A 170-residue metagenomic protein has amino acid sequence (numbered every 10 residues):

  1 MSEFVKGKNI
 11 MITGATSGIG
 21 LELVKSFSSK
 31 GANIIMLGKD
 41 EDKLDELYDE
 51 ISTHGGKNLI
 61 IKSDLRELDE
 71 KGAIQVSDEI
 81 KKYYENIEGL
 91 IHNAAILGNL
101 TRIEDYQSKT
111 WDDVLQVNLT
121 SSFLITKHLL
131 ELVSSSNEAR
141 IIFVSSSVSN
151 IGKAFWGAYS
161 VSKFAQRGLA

Functional and structural regions predicted by a protein language model:
T16-G18: Conserved glycine-rich cofactor-binding loop
A32-E46: Conserved glycine-rich Rossmann-like NAD(P)H-binding loop of the short-chain dehydrogenase/reductase
T53-D69: Rossmann-fold cofactor-recognition segment
T101-I103, Q107-L115: Substrate-binding pocket helix/loop in short-chain dehydrogenase/reductase
E104, I151-G157: Active-site loop immediately N-terminal to the catalytic Tyr-X3-Lys motif of short-chain dehydrogenase/reductase
T126, S162: Active-site helix of classical SDR
S146: Residue(s) in the substrate-gating loop at a strand-loop-helix junction that position the organic substrate next
